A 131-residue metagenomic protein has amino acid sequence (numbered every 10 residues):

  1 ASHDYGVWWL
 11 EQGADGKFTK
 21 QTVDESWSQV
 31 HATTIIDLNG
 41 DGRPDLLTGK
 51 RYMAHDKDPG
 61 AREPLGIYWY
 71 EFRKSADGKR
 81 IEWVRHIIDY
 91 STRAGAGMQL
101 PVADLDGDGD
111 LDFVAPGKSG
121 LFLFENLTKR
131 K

Functional and structural regions predicted by a protein language model:
A1-K131: Beta-propeller-forming repeat regions
